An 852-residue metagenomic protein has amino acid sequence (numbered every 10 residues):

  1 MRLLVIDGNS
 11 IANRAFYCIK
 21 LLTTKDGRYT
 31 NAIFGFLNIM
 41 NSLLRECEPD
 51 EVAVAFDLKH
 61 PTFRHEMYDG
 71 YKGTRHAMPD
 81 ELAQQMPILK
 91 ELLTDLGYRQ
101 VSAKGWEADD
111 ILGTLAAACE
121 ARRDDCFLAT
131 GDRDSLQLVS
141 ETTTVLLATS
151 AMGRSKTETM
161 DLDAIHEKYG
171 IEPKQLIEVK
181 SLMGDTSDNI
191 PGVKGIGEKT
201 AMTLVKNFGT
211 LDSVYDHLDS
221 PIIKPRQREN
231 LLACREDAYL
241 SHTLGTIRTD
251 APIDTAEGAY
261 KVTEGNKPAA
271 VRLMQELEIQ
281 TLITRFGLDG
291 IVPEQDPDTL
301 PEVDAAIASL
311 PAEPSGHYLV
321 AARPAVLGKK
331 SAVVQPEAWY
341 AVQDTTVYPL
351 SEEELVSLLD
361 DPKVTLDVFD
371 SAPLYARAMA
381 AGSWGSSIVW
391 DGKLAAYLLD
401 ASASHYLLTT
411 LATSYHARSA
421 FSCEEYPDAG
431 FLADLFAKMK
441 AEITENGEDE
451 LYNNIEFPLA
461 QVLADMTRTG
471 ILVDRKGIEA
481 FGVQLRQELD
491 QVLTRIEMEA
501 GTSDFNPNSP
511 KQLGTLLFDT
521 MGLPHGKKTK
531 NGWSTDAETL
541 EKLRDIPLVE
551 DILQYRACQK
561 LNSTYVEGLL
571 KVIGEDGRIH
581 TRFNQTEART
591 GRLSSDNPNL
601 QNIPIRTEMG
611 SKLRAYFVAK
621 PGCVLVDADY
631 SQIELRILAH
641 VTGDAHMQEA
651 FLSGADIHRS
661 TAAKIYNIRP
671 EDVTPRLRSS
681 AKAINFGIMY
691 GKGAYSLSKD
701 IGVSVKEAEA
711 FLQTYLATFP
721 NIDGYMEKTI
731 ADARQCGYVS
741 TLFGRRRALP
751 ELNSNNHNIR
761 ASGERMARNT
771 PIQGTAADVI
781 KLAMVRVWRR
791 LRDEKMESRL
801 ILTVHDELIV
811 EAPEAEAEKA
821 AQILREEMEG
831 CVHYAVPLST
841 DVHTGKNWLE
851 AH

Functional and structural regions predicted by a protein language model:
L3-L4, G8, R14-A53, D69-G70 (+5 more regions): Conserved RNase H-like, two-metal-ion catalytic cores of nucleic-acid enzymes
V5-I6, L128-T130, L319-A321, V389-W390 (+2 more regions): Short hydrophobic beta-strand that contains or immediately precedes a catalytic carboxylate
T23, G73-I253: Extended two-metal-dependent nuclease catalytic cores across DNA- and RNA-processing enzymes
R99, M152-K180, A332-L463, Q487 (+1 more regions): Active-site-proximal helix-loop-helix substrate-binding element of RNase H-like nuclease domains
C234-E353, T365, F369, E425 (+8 more regions): Conserved "right-hand" nucleotidyltransferase catalytic core of DNA-directed polymerases
T345, K393-S422, F431, Q585-P670: Function-dense linear segments that define catalytic or interfacial modules in macromolecule-processing proteins
R468, V566, H580-T581, Q585-A588 (+4 more regions): Conserved catalytic core of nucleic-acid polymerases
Q487, Q491-T494, M498, T502-V549 (+4 more regions): C-terminal polymerase-core module
